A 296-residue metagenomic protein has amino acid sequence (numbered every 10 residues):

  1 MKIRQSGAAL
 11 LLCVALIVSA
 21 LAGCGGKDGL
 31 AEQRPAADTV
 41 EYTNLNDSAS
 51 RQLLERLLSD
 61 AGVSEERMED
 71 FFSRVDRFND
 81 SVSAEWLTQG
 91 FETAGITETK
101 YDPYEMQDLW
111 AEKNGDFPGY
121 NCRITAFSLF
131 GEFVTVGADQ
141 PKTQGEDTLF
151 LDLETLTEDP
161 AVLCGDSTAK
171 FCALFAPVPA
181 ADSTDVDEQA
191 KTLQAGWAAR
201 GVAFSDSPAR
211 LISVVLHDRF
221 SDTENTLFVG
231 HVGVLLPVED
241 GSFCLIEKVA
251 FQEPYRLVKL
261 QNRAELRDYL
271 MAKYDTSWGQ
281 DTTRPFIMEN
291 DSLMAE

Functional and structural regions predicted by a protein language model:
M1-L11: Bacterial N-terminal signal peptides that target proteins for export
A20-G23: C-terminal motif of bacterial Sec signal peptides marking the signal peptidase cleavage site
G25-K27: Bacterial signal peptide processing site
G29-S59, V63: N-terminal low-complexity, Pro/Thr/Ser-rich intrinsically disordered segments that act as propeptides or flexible
S50-V63, R67-R219, T226-G230, P237-A250: Acidic/His-rich structured neighborhood in mature extracellular/periplasmic domains
F243-V249, Q261-E296: Low-complexity, Gly/Ser/Thr/Pro-rich intrinsically disordered linker/tail segments
Q252-Y255, L260: Extended, aromatic/histidine-rich regions of cofactor-dependent oxidoreductases associated with respiratory
